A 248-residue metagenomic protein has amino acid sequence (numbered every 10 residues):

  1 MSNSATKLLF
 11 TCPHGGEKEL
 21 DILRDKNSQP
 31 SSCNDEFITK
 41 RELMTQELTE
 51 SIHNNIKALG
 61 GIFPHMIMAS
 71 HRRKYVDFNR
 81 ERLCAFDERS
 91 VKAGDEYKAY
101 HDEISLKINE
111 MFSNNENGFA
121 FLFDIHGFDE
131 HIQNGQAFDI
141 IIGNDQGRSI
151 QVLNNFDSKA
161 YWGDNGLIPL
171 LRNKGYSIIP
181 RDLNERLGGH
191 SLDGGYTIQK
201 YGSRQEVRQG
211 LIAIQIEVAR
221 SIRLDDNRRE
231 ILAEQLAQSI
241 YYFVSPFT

Functional and structural regions predicted by a protein language model:
M1-T248: N-terminal catalytic or cofactor-binding beta/alpha core of small enzyme domains
